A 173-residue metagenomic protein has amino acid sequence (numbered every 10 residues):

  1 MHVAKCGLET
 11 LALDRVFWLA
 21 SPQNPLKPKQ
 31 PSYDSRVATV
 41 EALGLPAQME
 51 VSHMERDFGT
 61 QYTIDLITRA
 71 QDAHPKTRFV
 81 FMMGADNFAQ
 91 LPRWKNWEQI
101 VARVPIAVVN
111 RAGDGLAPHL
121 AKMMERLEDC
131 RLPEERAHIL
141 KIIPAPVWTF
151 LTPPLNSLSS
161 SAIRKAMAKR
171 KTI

Functional and structural regions predicted by a protein language model:
M1-I173: Nucleotidyltransferase catalytic core that binds NTPs
